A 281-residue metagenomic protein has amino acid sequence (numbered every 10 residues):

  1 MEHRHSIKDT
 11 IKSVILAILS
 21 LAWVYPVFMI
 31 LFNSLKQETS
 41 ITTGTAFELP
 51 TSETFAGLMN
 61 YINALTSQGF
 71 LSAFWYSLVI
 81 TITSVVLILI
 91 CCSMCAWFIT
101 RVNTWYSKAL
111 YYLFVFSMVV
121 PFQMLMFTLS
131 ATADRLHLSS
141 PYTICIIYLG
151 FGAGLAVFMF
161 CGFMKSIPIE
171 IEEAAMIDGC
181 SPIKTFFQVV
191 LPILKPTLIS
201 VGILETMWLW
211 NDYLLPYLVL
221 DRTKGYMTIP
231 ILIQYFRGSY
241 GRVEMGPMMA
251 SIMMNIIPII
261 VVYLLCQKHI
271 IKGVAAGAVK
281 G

Functional and structural regions predicted by a protein language model:
E2-G281: A structural signal for multi-pass alpha-helical bundles of membrane permease subunits that mediate small-molecule
